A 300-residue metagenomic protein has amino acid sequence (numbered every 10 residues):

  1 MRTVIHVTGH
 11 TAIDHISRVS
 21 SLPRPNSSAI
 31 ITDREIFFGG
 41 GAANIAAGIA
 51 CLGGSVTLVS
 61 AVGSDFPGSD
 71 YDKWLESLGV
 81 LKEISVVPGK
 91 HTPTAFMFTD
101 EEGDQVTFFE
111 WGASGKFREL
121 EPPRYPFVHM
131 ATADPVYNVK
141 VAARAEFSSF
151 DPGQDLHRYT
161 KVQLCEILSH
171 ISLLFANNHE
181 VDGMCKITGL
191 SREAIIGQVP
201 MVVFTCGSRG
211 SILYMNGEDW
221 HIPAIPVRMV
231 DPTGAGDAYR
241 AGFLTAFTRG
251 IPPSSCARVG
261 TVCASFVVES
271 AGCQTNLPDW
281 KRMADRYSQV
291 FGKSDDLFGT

Functional and structural regions predicted by a protein language model:
M1-T11, T57, D72-V86, A95-H221 (+3 more regions): Ribokinase/PfkB-type carbohydrate-kinase core domain
M1-V59, G68, M229, C273 (+1 more regions): Glycine-rich phosphate/adenosyl-contacting loop at the front of the ribokinase-like
D14, D151, E180, D231 (+1 more regions): Acidic active-site catalytic centers that drive phospho-/nucleotidyl reactions and related ester hydrolyses
I16, F108, M184, V267 (+1 more regions): Residues that scaffold the ATP/ADP-binding catalytic core of kinase and kinase-like folds
C51, P200-M201, C206, P223-T300: Conserved post-catalytic alpha-helical subdomain immediately downstream of the catalytic base and nucleotide-binding
P88-K90: Short, glycine-/polar-rich solvent-exposed loops and beta-turns at beta-strand/coil boundaries
